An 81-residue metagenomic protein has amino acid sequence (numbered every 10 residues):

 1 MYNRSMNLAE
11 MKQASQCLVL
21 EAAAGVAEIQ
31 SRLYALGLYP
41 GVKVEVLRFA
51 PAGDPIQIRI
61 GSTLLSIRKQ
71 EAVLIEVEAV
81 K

Functional and structural regions predicted by a protein language model:
M1-M6: Short, intrinsically disordered or compositionally biased N-terminal tails of bacterial proteins
M11-A24: Short, basic/aromatic beta-hairpin or loop at an interaction surface
A14, V26, A50-K81: C-terminal structural segments of small proteins and small subunits
V19-E21, G37, Q57-R59: Short, acidic/hydrophobic/Gly-rich beta-strand patch recurrent on exposed beta strands that often constitutes part
A22, L36, L47-F49: Residue-level recognition of beta-strand microenvironments
E28-R32: Short alpha-helix capping/helix-loop boundary micro-motifs
